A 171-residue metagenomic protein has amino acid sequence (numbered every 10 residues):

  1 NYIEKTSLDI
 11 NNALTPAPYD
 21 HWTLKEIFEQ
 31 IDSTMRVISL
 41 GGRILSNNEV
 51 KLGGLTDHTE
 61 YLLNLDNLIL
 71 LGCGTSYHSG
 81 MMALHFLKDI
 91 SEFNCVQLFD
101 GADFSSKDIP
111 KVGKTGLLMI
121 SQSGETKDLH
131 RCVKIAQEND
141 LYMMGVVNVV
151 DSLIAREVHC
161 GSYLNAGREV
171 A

Functional and structural regions predicted by a protein language model:
N1-N67, S76, H85-S91, F104-P110: N-terminal segments that mediate ammonia production and transfer in glutamine-dependent amidotransferase systems
L63-A171: Glycine-rich phosphate-binding loops that contact phosphosugars or nucleotide phosphates
